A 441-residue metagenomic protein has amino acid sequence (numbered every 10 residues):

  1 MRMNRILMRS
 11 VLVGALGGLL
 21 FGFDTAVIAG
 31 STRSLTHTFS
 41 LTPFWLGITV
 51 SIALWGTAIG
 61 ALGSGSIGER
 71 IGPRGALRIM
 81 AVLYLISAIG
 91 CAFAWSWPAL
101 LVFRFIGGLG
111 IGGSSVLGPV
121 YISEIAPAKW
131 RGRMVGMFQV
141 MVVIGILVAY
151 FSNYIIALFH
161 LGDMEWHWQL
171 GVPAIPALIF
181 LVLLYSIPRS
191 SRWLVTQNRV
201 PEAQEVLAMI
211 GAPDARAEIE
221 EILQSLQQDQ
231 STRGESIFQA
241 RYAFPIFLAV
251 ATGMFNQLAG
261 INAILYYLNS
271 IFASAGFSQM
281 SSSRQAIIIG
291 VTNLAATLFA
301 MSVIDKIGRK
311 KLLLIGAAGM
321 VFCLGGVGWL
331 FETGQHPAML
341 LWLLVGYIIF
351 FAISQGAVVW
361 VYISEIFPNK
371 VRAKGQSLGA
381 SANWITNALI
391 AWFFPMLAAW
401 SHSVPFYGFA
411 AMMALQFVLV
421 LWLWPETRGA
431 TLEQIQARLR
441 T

Functional and structural regions predicted by a protein language model:
M1-P201, A208, Q227-T441: Alpha-helical transmembrane bundle of multi-pass membrane proteins
E202, D214: Short phosphate-engaging motifs
I210-A212: Short helix/loop segments within enzyme catalytic domains that coordinate or immediately flank catalytic cofactors
A215-Q224: Short, well-structured alpha-helical segments
